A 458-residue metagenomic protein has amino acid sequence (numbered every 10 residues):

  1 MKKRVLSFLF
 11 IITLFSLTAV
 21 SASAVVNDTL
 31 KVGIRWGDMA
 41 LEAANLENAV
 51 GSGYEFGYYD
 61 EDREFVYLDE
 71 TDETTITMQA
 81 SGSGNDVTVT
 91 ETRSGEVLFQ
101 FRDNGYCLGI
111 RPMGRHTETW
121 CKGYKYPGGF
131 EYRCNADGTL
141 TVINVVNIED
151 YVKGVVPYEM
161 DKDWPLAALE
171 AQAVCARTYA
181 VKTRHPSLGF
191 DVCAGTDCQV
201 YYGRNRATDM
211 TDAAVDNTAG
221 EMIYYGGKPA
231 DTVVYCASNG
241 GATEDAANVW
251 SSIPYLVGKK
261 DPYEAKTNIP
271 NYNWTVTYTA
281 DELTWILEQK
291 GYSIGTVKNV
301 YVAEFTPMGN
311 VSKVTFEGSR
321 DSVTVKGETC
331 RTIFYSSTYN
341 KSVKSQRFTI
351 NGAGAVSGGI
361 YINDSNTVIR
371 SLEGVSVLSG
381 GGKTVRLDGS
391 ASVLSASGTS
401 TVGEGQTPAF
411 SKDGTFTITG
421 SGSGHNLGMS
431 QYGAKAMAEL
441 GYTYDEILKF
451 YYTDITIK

Functional and structural regions predicted by a protein language model:
K2-K458: Conserved, single-site charged/polar hotspot
